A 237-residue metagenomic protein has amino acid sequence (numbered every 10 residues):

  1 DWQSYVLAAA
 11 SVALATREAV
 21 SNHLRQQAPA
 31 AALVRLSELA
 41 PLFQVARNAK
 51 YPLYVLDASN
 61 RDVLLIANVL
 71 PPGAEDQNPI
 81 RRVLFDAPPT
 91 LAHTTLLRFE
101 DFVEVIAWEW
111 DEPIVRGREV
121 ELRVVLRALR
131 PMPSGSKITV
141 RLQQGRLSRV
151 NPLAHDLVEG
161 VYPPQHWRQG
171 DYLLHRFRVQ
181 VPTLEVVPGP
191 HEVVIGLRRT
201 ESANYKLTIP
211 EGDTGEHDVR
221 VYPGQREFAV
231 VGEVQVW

Functional and structural regions predicted by a protein language model:
Y5-W237: C-terminal luminal/periplasmic domains and tails of membrane-associated envelope-modifying transferases
